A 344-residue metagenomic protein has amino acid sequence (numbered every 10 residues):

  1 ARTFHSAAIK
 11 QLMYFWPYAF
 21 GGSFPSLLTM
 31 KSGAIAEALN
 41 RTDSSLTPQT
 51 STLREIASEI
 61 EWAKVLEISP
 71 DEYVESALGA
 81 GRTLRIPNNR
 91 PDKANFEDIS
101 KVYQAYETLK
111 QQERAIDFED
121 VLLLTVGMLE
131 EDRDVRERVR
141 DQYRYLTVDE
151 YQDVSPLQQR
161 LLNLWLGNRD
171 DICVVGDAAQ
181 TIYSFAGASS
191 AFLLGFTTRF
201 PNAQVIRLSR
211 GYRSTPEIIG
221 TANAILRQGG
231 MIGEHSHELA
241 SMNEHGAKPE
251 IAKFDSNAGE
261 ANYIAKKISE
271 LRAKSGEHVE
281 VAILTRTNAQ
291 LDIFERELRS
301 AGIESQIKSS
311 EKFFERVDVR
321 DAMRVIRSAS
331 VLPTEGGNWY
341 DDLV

Functional and structural regions predicted by a protein language model:
A1-E59, K64, L194, K312: Conserved P-loop NTPase-based nucleic-acid remodeling module centered on helicase motor cores
T3-S6, G176-A179, A186-S190, R210-Y212 (+3 more regions): A short beta-strand-to-loop transition that corresponds to the Sensor-1 phosphate-sensing loop of AAA+ P-loop ATPases
A7-W16, A179-S184, S214, I307-V331: Short alpha-helix plus adjacent loop in nuclease-associated cores
F15, P201-Q204, S209-E304, A329-P333: Helicase P-loop NTPase motor core
M30, I60, N88-G195, R207-S214: Conserved helicase NTPase motor core
S44-E113: N-terminal accessory segments
V65-E75, I116, D170, L226-S236: Proline-centered turn/helix-capping motifs that create local helix->coil transitions or kinks
N88, D92, E295, M323-V344: Conserved helicase C-terminal RecA-like lobe
